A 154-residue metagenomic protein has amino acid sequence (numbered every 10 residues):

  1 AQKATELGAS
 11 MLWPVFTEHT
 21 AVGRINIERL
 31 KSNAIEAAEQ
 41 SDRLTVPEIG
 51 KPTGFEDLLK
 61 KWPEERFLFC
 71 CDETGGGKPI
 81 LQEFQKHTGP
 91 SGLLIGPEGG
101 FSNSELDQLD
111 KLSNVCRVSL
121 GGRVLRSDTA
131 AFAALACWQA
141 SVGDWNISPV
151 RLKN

Functional and structural regions predicted by a protein language model:
A1-C70: RNA substrate-binding interface of SAM-dependent RNA methyltransferases
E6, E36-E39, E73, E98 (+2 more regions): Acidic-residue sensor for enzyme active/binding pockets
G23, P47, E98, R123 (+1 more regions): Glycine- and other small-residue-rich loops at beta-strand/loop junctions that grip anionic moieties
E28-N33, H87, L135-C137: Short, hinge-like loop/turn segments at secondary-structure boundaries
I35, L59-K60, Q82, L135 (+1 more regions): Generic structural signal for well-ordered alpha-helical scaffold segments
T53-L59, G76-K78, V124-L125: A short acidic, often aromatic-flanked loop/helix-cap motif at beta-alpha or helix-coil junctions that lines enzyme
L68-Q108, N114-S119: Active-site/ligand-binding-proximal alpha/beta "capping" segment
N103-N154: Structured adenosyl-cofactor binding patch, chiefly the S-adenosyl-L-methionine
